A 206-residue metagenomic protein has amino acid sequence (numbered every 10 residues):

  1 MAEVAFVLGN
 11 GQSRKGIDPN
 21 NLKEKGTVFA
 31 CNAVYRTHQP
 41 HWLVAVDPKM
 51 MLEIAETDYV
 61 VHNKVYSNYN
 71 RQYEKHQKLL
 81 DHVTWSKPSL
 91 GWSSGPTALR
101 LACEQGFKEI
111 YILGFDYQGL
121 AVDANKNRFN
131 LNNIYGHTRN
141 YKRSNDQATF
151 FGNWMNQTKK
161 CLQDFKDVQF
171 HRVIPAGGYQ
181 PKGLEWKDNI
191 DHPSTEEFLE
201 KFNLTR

Functional and structural regions predicted by a protein language model:
M1-R206: Metal-ion/cofactor- or nucleotide/acyl-coenzyme-handling active-site neighborhoods
